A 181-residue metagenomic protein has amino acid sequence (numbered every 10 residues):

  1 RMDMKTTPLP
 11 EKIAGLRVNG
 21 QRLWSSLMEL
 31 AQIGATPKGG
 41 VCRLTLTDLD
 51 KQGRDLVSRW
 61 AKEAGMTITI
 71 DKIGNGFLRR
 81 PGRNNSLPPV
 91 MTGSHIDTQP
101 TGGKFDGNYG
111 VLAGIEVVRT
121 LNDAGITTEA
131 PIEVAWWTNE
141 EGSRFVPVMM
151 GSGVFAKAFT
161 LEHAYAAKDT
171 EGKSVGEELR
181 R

Functional and structural regions predicted by a protein language model:
M2-G39, P81: N-terminal hydrophobic or amphipathic helices/low-complexity stretches enriched in small/hydrophobic/Pro/Gly
L30, T92, T101-E140: Alpha-helical metal-binding/catalytic segments enriched in His/Glu/Asp
T36-P81: A non-catalytic alpha/beta surface segment that caps or lines the substrate-entry region of metallo-dependent hydrolase
A64, F77-Y109, G114: Catalytic-core environment of secreted peptidases
P88, N108-I115, D123, V148-F159: A glycine- and small-aliphatic-rich helix-loop capping segment at beta-alpha/alpha-beta transitions that lines
I132-E133, P147-E178: A glycine-rich helix N-cap at a beta->alpha junction
E140-V146: A short beta-to-alpha transition loop/helix N-cap that caps and shapes the active-site region
